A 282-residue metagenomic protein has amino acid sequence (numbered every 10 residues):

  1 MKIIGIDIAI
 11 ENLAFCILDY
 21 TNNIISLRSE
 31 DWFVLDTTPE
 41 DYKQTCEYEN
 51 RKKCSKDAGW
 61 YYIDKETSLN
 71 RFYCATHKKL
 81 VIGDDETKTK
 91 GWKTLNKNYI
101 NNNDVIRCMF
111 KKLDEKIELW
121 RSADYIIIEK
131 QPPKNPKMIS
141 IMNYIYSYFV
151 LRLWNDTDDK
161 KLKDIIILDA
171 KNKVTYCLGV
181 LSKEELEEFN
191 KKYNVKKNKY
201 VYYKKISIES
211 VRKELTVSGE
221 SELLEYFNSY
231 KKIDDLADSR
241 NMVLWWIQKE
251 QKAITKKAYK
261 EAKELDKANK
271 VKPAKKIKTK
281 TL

Functional and structural regions predicted by a protein language model:
M1-L282: Phosphate- and other anionic-substrate recognition elements at nucleic-acid/protein interfaces
